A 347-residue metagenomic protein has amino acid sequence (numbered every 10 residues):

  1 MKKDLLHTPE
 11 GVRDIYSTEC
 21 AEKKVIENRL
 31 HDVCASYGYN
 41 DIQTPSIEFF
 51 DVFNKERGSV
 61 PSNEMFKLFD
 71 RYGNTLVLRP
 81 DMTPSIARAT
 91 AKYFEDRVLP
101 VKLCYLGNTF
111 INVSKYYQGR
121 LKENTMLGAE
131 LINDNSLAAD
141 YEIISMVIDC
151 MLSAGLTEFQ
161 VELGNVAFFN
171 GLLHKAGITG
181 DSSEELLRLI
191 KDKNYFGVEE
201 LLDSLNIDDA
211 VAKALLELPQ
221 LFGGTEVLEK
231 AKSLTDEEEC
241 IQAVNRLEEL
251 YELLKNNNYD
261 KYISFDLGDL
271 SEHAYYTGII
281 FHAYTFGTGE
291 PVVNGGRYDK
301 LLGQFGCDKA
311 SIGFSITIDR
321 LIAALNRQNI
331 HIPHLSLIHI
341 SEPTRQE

Functional and structural regions predicted by a protein language model:
M1-P84, Y141, E162: TRNA-binding/sensing appendages of the translation machinery
K2, V98-L99: Phosphate/dinucleotide-binding and metal-coordinating scaffold of catalytic cores in nucleotide-dependent enzymes
E19-Y37, E48-D51, T83-D96, K102-L156 (+3 more regions): Positively charged, Gly/Ser-enriched RNA/tRNA-binding surfaces
E56-V60, K175-G177, I279: Short low-complexity, flexible loop/linker segments enriched in glycine and/or proline with clustered acidic
E64-D70, I178-V198, T285: Acidic, His- and aromatic-enriched active-site or binding-groove loops in soluble protein domains that engage sugars
K122-L127, L163-G171: Short, conserved phosphate-binding/catalytic loop or strand-edge motifs used in phosphoryl-/nucleotidyl-transfer
A139, M151, F159-V161, L173-D181 (+1 more regions): Internal, well-ordered alpha/beta segment that forms a basic, Gly-enriched binding/recognition surface
E158-F168, L186, S264-G268: Short, surface-exposed recognition loops or helix-turn segments adjacent to catalytic cores
